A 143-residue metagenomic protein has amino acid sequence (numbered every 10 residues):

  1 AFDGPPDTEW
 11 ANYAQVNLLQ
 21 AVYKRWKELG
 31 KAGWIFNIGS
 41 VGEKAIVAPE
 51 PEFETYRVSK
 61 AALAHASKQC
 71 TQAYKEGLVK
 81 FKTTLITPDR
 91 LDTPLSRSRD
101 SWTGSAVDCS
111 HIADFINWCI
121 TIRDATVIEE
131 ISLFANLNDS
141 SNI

Functional and structural regions predicted by a protein language model:
A1, A11, W34-E43, K82-T87: Structural signature of the Rossmann-like NAD(P)-dependent dehydrogenase/reductase core
A1-A11, A48, E52: Conserved mid-core segment of classical short-chain dehydrogenase/reductases
E9-K31, Q72: Amphipathic alpha-helical dimer-interface segment in Rossmann-like NAD(P)H-dependent oxidoreductases
W10, A14-L18, E54, V58-H65 (+1 more regions): Conserved cofactor-binding/catalytic machinery of classical short-chain dehydrogenase/reductase
N17, L85, S101-I143: C-terminal helical subdomain
R25, A73, T121-A125: Generic structural signal for alpha-helix termini and adjacent loop/cap motifs
K27, K31-G77, R90: Catalytic loop of short-chain dehydrogenase/reductase
Q72, E76-W102: Flexible, glycine-rich beta-alpha linker
